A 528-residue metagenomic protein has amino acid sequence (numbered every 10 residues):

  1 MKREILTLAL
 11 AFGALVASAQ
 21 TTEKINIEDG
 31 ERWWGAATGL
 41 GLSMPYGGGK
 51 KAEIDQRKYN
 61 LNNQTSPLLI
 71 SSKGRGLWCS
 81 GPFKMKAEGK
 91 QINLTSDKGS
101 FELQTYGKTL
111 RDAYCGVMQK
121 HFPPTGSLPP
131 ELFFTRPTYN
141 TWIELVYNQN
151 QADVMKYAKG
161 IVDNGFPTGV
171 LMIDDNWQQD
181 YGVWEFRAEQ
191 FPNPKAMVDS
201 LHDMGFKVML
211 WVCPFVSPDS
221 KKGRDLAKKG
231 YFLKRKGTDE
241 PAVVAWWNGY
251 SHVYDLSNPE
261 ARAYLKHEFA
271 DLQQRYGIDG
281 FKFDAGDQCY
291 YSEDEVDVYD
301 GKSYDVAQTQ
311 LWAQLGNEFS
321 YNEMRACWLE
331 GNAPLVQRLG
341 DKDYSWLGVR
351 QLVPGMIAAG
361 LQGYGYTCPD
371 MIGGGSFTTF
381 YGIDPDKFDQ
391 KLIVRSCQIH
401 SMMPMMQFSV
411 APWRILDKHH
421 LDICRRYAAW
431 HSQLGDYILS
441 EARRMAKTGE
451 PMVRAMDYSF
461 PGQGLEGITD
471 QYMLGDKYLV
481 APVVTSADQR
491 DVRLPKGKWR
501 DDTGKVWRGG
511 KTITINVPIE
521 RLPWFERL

Functional and structural regions predicted by a protein language model:
M1-T21: Bacterial Sec-dependent N-terminal signal peptides
A19-R136, Q151-D163, S459, T514-L528: Catalytic and substrate-binding clefts that recognize carbohydrates or anionic sugar/phosphate headgroups
P45, P167-C424, A428, S459-F460 (+1 more regions): Aromatic- and carboxylate-enriched substrate-binding clefts and catalytic-loop regions of carbohydrate-active enzymes
I54-R57, Q64-S66, G126-L128, K159-I161 (+7 more regions): Generic recognition of flexible, low-complexity loop/linker segments
R75, P82-K84, E144, Q178 (+12 more regions): Short, glycine-/Ser/Thr-/acidic-enriched flexible segments
P130-E144, E240-V253: N-terminal small/glycine-rich loop or linker at the start of catalytic domains across soluble metabolic enzymes
Q149-A152, K156, L171-N176: Active-site pocket-lining segments that scaffold enzyme catalytic pockets across diverse folds
G160, N164-G165, R187, S200-K207 (+4 more regions): Carbohydrate-binding surfaces of carbohydrate-active enzymes
